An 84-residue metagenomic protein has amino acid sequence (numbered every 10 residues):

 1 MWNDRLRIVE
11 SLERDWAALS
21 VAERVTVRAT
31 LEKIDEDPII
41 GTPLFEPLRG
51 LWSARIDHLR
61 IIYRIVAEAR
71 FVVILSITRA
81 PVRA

Functional and structural regions predicted by a protein language model:
M1-L6, S11-R28, R55-L59, R64-A84: Enriched for short, Lys/Arg-rich terminal
E32-R55: A short, surface-exposed loop/turn module that caps and links secondary-structure elements
